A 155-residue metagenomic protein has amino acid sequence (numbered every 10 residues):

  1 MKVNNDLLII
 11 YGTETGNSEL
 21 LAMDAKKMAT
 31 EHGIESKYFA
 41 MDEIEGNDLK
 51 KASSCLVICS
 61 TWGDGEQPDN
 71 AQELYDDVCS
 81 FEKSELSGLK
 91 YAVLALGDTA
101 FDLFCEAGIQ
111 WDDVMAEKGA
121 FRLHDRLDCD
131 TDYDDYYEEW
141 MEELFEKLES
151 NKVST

Functional and structural regions predicted by a protein language model:
K2-D6, G16-L20, M28-H32, Y38-F39 (+2 more regions): FMN-binding flavodoxin-like domain, especially the glycine-rich phosphate-binding loop
Y11-T15: Active-site neighborhood of thiol-dependent amide/isopeptide-bond enzymes
